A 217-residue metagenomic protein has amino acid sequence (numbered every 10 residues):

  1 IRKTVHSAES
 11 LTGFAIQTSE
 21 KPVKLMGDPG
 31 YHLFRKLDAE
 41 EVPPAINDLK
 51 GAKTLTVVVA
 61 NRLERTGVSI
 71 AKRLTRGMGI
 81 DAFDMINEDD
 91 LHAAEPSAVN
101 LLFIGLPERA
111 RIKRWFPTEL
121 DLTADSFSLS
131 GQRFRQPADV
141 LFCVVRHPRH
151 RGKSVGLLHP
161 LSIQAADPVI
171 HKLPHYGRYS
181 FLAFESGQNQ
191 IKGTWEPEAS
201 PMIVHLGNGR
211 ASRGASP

Functional and structural regions predicted by a protein language model:
I1, T12, K21-V23, H32 (+4 more regions): Generic "edge-of-domain/loop-turn" microfeature
I1-D28, S69: Beta-strand-rich binding/interaction modules
R2, R35-L37, I112, P168: Short acidic, gly/pro-rich beta-turn/loop elements at beta-sheet edges and active-site/ligand-binding grooves
R2-T4, F34, C143-R146: Residue-level signal for well-ordered alpha-helical segments
A8, I16, H32-L33, S212-P217: Polar low-complexity intrinsically disordered regions
F14, F34, Y179-F181: Aromatic side chains
V23-V42, I163-A165: Short acidic/polar inter-strand loop motif in beta-rich domains
P43-P217: Solvent-exposed alpha-helical segments and adjacent loops that form catalytic or protein-interaction surfaces
